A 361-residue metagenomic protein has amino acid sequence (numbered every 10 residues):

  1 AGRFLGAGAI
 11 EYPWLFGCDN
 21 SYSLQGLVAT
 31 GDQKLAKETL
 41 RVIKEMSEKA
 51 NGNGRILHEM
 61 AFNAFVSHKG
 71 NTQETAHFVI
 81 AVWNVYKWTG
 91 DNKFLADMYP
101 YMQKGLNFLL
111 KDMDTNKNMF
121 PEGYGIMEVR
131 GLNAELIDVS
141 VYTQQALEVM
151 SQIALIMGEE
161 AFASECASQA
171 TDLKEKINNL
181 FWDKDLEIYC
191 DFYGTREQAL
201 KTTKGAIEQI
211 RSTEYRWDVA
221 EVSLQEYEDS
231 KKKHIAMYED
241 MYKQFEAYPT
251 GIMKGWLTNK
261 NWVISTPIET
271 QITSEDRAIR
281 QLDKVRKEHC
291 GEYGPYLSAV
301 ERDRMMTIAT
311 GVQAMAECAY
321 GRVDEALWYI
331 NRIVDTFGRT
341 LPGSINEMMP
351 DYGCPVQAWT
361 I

Functional and structural regions predicted by a protein language model:
G2, G54-K69, F120-L136, G338-N346: Acidic/His metal-coordination segments adjacent to aromatic residues that form catalytic metal sites in metalloenzymes
G2-G8: Active-site-adjacent substrate/metal-binding segments within catalytic domains of carbohydrate-active enzymes
I10-K37, R41-E48, P100-Q103, N107 (+7 more regions): Active-site core of glycosidic bond-cleaving carbohydrate-active enzymes
S47-R55, M113: Aromatic-lined carbohydrate-binding/catalytic grooves of carbohydrate-active enzymes
H77-F78, Y101-L109, M113: Active-site cavity-forming subdomains of large catalytic enzyme subunits
N84-V85, M150: Alpha-helical transmembrane segments of multipass membrane proteins
V85-N92: Hydrophobic or amphipathic alpha-helical targeting/insertion segments
K176-D183: Short amphipathic coiled-coil heptad-repeat segments
